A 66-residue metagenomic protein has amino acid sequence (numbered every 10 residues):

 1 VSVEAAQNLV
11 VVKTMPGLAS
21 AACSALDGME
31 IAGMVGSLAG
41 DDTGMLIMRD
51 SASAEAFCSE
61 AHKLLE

Functional and structural regions predicted by a protein language model:
V1-C58, H62: Non-DNA-binding regulatory cores of transcription-related proteins, predominantly C-terminal effector-binding
L65-E66: Generic C-terminal helix-cap and adjacent flexible tail
